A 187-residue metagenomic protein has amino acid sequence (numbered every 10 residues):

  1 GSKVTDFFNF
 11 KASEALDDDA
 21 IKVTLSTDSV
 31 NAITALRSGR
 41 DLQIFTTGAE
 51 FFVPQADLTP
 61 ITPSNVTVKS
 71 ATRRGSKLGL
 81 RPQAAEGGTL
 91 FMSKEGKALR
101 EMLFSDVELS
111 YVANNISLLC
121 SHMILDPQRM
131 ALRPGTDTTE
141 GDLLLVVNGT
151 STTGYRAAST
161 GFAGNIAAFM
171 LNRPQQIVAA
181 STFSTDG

Functional and structural regions predicted by a protein language model:
G1-I21, F51-P63: Beta-propeller domains
T24-G187: Beta-sheet-dominated scaffold domains
